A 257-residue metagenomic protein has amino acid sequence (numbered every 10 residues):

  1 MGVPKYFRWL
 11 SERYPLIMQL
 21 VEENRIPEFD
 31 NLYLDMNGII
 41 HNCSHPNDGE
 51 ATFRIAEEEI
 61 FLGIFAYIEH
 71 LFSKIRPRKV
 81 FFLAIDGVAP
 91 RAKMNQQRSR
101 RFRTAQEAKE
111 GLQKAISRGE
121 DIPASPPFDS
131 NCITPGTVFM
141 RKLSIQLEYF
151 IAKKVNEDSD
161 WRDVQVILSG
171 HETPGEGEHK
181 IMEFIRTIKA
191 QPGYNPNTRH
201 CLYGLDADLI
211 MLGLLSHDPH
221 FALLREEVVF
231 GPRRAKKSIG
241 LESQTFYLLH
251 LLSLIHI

Functional and structural regions predicted by a protein language model:
M1-L254: Noncatalytic, typically N-terminal accessory segments of nucleic acid-processing enzymes and closely related
